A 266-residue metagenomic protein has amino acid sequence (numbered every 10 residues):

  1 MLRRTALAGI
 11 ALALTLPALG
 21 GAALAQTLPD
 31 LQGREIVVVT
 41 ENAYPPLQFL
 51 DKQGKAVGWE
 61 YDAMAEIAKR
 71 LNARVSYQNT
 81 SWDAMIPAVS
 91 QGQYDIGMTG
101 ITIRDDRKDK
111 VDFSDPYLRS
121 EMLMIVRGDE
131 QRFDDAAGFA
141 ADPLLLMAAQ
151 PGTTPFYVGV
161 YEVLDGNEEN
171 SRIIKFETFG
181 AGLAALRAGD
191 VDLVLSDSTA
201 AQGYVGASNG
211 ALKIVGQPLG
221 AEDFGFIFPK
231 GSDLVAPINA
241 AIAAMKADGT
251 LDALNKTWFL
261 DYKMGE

Functional and structural regions predicted by a protein language model:
Q26-G100, D109, D248, T257: Extracytoplasmic small-molecule ligand-binding "clamshell" domains of the periplasmic binding protein/Venus flytrap
V37, A73-R74, S90-T99, P143-L146 (+3 more regions): Alpha-to-beta junction loops
T40-Y44, Q78-D83, G92-R104, R127 (+3 more regions): Beta->alpha turn/N-cap motifs
N42, R119-L123, S198, Q202 (+2 more regions): Periplasmic-binding protein-like
L50, A65-L71, T154-K175, G206-N209: Ligand-binding cleft/hinge of the Venus flytrap
Y61, S76-P87, R132-D134, I173-A184 (+1 more regions): Short helix-initiation/N-cap motifs at beta->coil->alpha
D83-P87, I101-D109, V158-Y161, R187 (+1 more regions): A ligand-binding cleft/hinge motif common to bilobed small-molecule-binding domains
G128-L146: Flexible hinge/capping segments at coil-to-helix
